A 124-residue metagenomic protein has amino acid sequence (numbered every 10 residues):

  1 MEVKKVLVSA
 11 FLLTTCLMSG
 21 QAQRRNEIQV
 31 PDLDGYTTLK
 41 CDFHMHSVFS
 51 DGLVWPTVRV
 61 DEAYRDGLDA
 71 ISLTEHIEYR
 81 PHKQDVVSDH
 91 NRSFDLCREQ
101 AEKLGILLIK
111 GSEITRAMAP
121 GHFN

Functional and structural regions predicted by a protein language model:
M1-V8: Bacterial N-terminal signal peptides that target proteins for export
V3, Q23-R25: Generic N-terminal leader/presequence segments
A10-F11, G52: A periodicity- and composition-biased signal for non-globular, repetitive helical segments
F11-G20: Hydrophobic h-region of N-terminal signal peptides that target proteins for export in Gram-negative bacteria
R25-N124: A metal-dependent hydrolase metal-coordination microenvironment
